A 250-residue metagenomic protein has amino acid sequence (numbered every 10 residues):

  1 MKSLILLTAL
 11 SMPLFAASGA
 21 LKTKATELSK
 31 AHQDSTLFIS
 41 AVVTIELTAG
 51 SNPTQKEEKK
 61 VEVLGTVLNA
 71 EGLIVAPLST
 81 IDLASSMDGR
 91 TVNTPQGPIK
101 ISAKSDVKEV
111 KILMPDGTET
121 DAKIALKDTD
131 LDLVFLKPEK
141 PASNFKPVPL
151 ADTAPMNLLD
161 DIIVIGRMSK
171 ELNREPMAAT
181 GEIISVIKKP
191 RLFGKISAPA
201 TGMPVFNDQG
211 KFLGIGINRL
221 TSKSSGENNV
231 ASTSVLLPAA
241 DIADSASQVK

Functional and structural regions predicted by a protein language model:
M1-L7: Sec-dependent signal peptide recognition, specifically the positively charged N-region followed immediately by
T8-A17: Hydrophobic h-region of N-terminal signal peptides that target proteins for export in Gram-negative bacteria
A17-P77, E109, A240-K250: N-terminal activation segment of mature serine protease catalytic domains
K24, F145-A200, G216-N228: Flexible, gly/ser-rich surface segments that form the specificity/activation loops bordering the active-site cleft
I39, G65, G72, A76 (+7 more regions): Terminal peptide-recognition signature
E62, N69, A76-A84, G166 (+2 more regions): Short beta->alpha transition motifs characteristic of CBS
N69-K127: Catalytic-histidine neighborhood of serine endopeptidases, predominantly the chymotrypsin-like S1/PA family
F206-K250: C-terminal subregion of chymotrypsin/trypsin-like serine protease catalytic domains
